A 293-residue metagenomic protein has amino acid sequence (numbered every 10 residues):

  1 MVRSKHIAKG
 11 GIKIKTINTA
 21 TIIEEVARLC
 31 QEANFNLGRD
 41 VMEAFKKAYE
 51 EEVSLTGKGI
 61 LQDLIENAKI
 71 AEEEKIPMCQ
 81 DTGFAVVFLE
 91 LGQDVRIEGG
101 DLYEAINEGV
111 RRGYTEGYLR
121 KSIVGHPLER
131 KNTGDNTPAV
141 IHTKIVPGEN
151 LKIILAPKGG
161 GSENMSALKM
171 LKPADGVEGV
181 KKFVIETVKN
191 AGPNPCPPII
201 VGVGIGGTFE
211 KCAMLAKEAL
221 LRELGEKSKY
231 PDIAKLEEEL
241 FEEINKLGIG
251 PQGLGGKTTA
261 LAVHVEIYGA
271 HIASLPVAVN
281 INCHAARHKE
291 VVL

Functional and structural regions predicted by a protein language model:
M1-K13: N-terminal amphipathic/basic-hydrophobic helices that include classical n-h-c signal peptides and signal-anchor
G10-L293: Non-transmembrane, aqueous-exposed alpha-helical and coiled segments at domain scale
